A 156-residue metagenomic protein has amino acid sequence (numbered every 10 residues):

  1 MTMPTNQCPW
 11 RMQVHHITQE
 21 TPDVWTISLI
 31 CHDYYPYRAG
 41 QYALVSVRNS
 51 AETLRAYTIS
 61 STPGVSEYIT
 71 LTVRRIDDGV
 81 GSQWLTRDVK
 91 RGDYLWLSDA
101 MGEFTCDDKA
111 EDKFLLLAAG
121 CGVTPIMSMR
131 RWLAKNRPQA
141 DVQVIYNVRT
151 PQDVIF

Functional and structural regions predicted by a protein language model:
T2-Y94, A140-Q143, V148-T150: Ferredoxin-reductase
T5-N6, Q83-F156: FNR/FR-type flavoprotein reductase catalytic core
